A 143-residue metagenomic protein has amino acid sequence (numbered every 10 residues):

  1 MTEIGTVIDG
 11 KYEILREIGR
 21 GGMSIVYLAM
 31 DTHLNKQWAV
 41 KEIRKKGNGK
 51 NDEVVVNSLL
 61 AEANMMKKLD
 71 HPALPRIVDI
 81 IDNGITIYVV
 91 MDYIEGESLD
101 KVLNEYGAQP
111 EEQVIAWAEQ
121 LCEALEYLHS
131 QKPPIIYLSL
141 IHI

Functional and structural regions predicted by a protein language model:
L15-G22, V26: Protein kinase glycine-rich loop
M30-W38: Conserved N-lobe loop of protein kinases adjacent to the ATP-binding glycine-rich P-loop
R44-K68: AlphaC helix of the eukaryotic protein kinase fold
I80: Activation-segment/catalytic-loop signature of the eukaryotic protein kinase fold
G84-S98, V102: Conserved short submotifs of the Hanks-type protein kinase catalytic core that shape the nucleotide-binding pocket
W117-A118: Activation segment signature within eukaryotic-like protein kinase domains
E123-I136: Protein kinase catalytic-loop region centered on the HRD/HxD motif
I141-I143: Conserved small/polar residues in nucleotide/adenosyl-binding loops
